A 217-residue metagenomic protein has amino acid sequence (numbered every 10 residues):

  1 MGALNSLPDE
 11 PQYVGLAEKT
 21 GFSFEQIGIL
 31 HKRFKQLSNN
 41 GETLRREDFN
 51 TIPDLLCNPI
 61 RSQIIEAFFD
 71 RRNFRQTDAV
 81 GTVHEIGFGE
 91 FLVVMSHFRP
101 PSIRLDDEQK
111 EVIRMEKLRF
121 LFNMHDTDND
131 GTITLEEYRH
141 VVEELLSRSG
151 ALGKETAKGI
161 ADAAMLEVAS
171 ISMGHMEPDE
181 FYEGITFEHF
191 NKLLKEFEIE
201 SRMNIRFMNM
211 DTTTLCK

Functional and structural regions predicted by a protein language model:
M1-H125: EF-hand Ca2+-binding helix-loop-helix modules
F49, I64-N73, E90-L92, S102-D128 (+1 more regions): EF-hand and EF-hand-like helix-loop-helix modules
